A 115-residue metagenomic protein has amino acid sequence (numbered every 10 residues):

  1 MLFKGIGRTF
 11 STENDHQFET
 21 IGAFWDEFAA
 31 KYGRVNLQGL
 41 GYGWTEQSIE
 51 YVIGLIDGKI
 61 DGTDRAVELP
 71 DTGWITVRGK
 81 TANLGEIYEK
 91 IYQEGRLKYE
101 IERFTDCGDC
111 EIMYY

Functional and structural regions predicted by a protein language model:
M1-Y115: A solvent-exposed interaction/effector surface
